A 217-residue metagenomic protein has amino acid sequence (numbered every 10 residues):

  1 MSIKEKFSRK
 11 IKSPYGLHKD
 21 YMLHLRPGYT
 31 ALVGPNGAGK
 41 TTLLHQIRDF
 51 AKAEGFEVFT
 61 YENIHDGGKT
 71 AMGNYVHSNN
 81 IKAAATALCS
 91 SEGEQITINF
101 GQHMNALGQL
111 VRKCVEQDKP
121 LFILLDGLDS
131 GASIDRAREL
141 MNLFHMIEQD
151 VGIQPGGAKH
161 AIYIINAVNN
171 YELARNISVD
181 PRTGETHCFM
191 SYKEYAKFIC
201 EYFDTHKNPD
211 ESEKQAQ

Functional and structural regions predicted by a protein language model:
M1-Y21: N-terminal pre-Walker A segment at the start of P-loop NTPase domains
I3-K10, Q46-A51, S191-K207: A signal for specific C-terminal beta-sheet/loop modules enriched in small/flexible residues with GP/PG/PP motifs
K19, F50-A51, K119, H160: Residues at beta-strand starts and edge strands
D20, G34, K40, T205-Q217: ABC ATPase nucleotide-binding domains
Y21-P27, V115-D118: Phosphate-binding P-loop
Y29-N105, Y171-R175, D180-K193: ABC ATPase nucleotide-binding domain signature region
M104-D210: Switch/communication elements of ASCE P-loop NTPase nucleotide-binding domains
